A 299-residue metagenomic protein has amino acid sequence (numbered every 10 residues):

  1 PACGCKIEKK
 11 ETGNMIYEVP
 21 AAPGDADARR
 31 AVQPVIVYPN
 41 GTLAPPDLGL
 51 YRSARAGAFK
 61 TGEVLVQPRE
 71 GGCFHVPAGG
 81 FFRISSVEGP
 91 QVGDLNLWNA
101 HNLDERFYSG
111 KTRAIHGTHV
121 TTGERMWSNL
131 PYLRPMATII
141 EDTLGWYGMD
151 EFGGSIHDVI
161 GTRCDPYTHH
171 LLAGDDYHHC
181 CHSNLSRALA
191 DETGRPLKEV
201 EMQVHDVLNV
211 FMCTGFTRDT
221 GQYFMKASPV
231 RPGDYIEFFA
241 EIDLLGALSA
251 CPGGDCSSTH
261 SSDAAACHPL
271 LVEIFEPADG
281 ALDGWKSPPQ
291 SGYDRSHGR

Functional and structural regions predicted by a protein language model:
C3-K9, G13-R299: Acidic, Ser/Thr/Pro
